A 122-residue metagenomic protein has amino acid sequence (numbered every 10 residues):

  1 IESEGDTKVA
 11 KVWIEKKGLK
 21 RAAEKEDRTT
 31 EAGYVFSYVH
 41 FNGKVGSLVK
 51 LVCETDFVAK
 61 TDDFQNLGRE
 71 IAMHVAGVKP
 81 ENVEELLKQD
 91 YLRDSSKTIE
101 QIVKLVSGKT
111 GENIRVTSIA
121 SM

Functional and structural regions predicted by a protein language model:
I1-M122: N-terminal assembly/interaction segments in proteins that build large macromolecular machines
